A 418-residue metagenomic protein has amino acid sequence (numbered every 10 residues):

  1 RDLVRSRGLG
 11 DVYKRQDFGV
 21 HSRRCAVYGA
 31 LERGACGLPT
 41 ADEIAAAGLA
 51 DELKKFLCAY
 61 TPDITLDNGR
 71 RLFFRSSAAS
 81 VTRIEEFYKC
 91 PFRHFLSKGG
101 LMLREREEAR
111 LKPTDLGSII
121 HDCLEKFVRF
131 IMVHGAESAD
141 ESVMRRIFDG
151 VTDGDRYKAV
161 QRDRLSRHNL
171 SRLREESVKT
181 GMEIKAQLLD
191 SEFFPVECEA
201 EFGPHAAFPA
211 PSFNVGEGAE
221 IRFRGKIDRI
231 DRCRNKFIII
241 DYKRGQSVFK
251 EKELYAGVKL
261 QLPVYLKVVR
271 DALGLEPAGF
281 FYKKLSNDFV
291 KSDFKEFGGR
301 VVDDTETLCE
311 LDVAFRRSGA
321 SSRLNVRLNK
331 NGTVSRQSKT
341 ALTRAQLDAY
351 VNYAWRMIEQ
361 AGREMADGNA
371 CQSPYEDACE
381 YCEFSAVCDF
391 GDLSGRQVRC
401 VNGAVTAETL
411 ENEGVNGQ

Functional and structural regions predicted by a protein language model:
D2-Y13: Single conserved hydrophobic/aromatic residue that forms the stacking wall/gate of nucleotide- or nucleobase-binding
G10, Q16-Q418: RecB-family 4Fe-4S metal-dependent nuclease core
